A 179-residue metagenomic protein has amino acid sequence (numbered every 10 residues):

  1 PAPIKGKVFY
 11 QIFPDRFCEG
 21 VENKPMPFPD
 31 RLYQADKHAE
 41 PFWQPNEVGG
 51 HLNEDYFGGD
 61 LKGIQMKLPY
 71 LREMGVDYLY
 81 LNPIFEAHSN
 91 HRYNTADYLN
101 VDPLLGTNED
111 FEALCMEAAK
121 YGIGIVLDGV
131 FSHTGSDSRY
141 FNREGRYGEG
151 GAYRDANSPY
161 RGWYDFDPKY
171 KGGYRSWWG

Functional and structural regions predicted by a protein language model:
P1-A2: Extended acidic/polar, glycine-enriched regions that form or flank non-catalytic beta-rich accessory modules
V8-F13: Mature N-terminal segment immediately following signal peptide/propeptide cleavage in secreted/periplasmic
P14-D77, I84-G179: Substrate-binding/active-site clefts of carbohydrate-active enzymes
